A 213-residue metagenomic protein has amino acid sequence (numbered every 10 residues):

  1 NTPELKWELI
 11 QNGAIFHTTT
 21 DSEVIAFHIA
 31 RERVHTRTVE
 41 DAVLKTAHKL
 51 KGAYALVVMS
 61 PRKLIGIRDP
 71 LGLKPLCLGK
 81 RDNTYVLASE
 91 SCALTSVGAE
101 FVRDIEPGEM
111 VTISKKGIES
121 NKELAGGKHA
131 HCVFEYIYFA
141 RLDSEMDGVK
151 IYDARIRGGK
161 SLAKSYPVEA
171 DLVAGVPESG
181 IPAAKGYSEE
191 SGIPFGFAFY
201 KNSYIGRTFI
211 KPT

Functional and structural regions predicted by a protein language model:
T2-P107, T112-D171, V176: Conserved short alpha-helical segments that host acidic/polar catalytic motifs at enzyme active sites
N12, E190-S191: Short, structured coil segments at secondary-structure junctions
P177-P182: Gly/Ser/Thr-rich loops at beta-strand to alpha-helix junctions that form or flank small-molecule/cofactor-binding
G186: Active-site diphosphate/adenylate-binding microenvironment
G192-T213: Short, glycine/charge-rich flexible loops or terminal/linker lids adjacent to PRPP-binding catalytic cores
